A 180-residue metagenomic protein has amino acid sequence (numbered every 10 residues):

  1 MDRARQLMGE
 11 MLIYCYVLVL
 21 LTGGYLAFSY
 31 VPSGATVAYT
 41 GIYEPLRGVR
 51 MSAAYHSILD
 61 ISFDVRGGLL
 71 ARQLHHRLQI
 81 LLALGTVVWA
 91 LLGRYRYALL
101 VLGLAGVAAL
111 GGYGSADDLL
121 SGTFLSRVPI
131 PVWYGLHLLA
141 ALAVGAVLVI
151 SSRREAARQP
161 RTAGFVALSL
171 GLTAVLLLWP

Functional and structural regions predicted by a protein language model:
M1-P180: Membrane-embedded alpha-helical bundles that constitute the cytochrome b-like, heme-associated redox core of multi-pass
